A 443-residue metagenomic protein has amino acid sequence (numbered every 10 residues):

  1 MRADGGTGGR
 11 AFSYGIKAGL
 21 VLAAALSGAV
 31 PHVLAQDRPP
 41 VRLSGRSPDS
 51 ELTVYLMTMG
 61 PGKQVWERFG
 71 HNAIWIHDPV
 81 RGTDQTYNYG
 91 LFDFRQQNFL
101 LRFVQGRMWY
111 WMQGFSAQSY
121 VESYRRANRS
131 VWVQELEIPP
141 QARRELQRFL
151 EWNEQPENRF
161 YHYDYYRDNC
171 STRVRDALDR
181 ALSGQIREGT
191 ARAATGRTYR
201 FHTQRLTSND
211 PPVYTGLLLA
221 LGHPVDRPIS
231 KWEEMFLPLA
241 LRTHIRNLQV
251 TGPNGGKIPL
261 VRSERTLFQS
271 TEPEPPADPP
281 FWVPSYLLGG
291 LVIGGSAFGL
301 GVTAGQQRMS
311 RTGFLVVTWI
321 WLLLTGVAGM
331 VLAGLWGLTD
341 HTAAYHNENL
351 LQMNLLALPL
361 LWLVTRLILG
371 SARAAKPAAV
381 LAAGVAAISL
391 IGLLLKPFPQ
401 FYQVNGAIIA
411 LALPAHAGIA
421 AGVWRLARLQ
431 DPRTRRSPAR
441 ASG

Functional and structural regions predicted by a protein language model:
M1-Y14: N-terminal secretory signal peptides that target proteins for export/translocation
A11, L20-V21, P438: Intrinsically disordered and other compositionally biased segments
K17-A29: Bacterial N-terminal signal peptides
L34-P275: Soluble extramembrane regions of membrane proteins in the secretory/endomembrane system
V41-S44, S50, T251-G255, Q306-G313 (+1 more regions): Intrinsically disordered, low-complexity coil segments
L248-T342, Q352: Core alpha-helical transmembrane segments of integral membrane proteins
L323-G443: Generic detector of multi-pass transmembrane helix bundles and their immediately adjacent loops in polytopic membrane
